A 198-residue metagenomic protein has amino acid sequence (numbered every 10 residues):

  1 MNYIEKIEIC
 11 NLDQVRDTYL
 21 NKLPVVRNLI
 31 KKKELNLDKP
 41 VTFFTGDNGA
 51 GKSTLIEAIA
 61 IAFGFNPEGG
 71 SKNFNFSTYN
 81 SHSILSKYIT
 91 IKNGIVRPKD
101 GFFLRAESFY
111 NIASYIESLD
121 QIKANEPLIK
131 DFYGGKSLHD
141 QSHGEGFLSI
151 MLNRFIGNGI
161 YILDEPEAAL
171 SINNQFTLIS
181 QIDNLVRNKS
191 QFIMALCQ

Functional and structural regions predicted by a protein language model:
M1-K33: N-terminal pre-Walker A segment at the start of P-loop NTPase domains
L29-K39, R154-G157, N184-L185: Phosphate-binding P-loop
V41-F43, T54-Q121: ABC ATPase nucleotide-binding domain signature region
D47-N48: The conserved Walker
G51: Conserved glycine(s) of the Walker
Y133, S137, Q141-E165, N173-N188 (+1 more regions): GG-anchored amphipathic helix commonly corresponding to the ABC/SMC/Rad50 NBD signature/C-loop
L196-Q198: Conserved H-loop
